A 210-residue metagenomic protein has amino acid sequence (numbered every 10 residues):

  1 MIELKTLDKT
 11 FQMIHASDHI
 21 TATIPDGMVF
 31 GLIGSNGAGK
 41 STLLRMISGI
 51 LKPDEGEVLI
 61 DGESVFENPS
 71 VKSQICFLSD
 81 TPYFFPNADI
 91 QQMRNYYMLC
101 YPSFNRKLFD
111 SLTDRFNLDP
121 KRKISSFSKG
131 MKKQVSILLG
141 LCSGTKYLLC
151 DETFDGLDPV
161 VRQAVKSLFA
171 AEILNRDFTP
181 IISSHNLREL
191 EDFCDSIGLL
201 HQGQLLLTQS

Functional and structural regions predicted by a protein language model:
F30-S35: The feature captures the beta-strand-to-loop junction immediately N-terminal to the Walker
S48: Helix-to-loop junction immediately C-terminal to a conserved catalytic motif
G56-V71: Conserved ABC transporter NBD signature motif
D80-V135: ABC-family P-loop ATPase nucleotide-binding domains
L148-E152: Catalytic Walker B motif of ABC-type/P-loop ATPase nucleotide-binding domains
Q163-R176: Helical segment within the ABC ATPase nucleotide-binding domain
